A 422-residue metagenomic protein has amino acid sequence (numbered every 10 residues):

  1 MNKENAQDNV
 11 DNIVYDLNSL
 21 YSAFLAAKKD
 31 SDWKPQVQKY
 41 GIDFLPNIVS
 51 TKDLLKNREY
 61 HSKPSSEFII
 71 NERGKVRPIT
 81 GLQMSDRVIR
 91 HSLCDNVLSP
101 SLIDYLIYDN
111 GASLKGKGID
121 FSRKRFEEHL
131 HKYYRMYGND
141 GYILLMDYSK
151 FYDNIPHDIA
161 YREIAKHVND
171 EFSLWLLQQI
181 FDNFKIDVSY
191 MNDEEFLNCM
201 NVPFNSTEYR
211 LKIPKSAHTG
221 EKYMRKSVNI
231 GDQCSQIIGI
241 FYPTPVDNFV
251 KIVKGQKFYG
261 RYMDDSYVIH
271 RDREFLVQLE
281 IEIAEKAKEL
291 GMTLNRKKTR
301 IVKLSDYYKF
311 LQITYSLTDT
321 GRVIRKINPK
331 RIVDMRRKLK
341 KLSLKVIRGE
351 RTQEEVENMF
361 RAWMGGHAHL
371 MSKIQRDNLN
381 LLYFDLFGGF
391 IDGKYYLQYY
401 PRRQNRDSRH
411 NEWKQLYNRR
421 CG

Functional and structural regions predicted by a protein language model:
M1, L82, R87, H91 (+6 more regions): Right-hand nucleic-acid polymerase module
M1-V49, S408-G422: Non-catalytic, polymerase-adjacent accessory regions of viral genome-replication enzymes
K3-V10, N96-P156: Active-site-proximal segment of RNA-dependent polymerases
W33-Q38, K63-V88, Y105-G118, V188 (+1 more regions): Short, conserved non-catalytic motifs in the polymerase core
G41-P64: Amphipathic alpha-helical blocks
I69-I70, L93, F126, D264 (+1 more regions): Mobile genetic element proteins and their domesticated derivatives, centered on retroelements and DNA transposons
R135-M263, Y267-E282, S372: Conserved polymerase palm-domain catalytic core
V168, A284-M292: A common structural junction motif
